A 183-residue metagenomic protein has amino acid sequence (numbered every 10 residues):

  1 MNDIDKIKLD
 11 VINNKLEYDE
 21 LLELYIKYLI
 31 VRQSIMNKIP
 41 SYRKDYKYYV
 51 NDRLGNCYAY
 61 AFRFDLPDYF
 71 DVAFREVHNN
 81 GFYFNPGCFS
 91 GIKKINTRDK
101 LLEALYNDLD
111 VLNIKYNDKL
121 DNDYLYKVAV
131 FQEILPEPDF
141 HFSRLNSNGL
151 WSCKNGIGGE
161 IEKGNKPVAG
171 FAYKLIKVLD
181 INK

Functional and structural regions predicted by a protein language model:
M1-D5: Short amphipathic alpha-helical heptad-repeat segments
I12-L21: Charged, low-complexity interaction regions
I12-N13, A73, H78, L179: N-terminal non-cleavable signal-anchor helices
I26-V111: Cysteine-nucleophile protease catalytic domains, especially the papain-like/related folds used in DUB/UBL proteases
F89-G158: ...with weaker cross-activation on analogous glycine-rich loops/strands in unrelated enzymes
S147-K183: Active-site or metal-binding loop neighborhoods of secreted/extracellular toxin and effector enzymes
